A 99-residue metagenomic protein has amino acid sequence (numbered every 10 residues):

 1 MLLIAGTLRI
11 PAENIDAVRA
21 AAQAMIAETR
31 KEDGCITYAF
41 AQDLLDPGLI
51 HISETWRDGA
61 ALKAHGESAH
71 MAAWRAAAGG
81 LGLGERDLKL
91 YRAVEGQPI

Functional and structural regions predicted by a protein language model:
L2, F40-D46, A76-I99: Glycine-rich beta-strand-turn "strand-cap" elements at beta-sheet edges
L2-I36, F40: N-terminal first-folded block
L2-R9, A39-G66: Short, well-ordered beta-strand segments in beta-rich or mixed alpha/beta enzyme and ligand-binding folds
A12-E13, R57, V94: Short loop segments at secondary-structure junctions
A20, A24-I36, T55-K89: An amphipathic, aromatic/His-enriched active-site/gating alpha helix that lines ligand/cofactor pockets
